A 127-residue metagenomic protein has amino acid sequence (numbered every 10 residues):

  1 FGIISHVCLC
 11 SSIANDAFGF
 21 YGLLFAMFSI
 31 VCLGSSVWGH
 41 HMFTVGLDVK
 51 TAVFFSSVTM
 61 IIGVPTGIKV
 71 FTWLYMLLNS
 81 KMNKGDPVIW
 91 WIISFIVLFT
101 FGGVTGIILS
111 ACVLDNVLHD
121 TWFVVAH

Functional and structural regions predicted by a protein language model:
F1-H127: Membrane-embedded and interfacial regions of multi-pass energy-transducing membrane proteins
